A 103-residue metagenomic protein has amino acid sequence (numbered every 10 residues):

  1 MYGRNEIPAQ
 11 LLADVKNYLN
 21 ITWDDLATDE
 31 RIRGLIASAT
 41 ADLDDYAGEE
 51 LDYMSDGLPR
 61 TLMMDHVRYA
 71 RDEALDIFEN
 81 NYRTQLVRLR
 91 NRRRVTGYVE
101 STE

Functional and structural regions predicted by a protein language model:
M1-E103: Divalent metal-cofactor coordination and adjacent catalytic microenvironments
